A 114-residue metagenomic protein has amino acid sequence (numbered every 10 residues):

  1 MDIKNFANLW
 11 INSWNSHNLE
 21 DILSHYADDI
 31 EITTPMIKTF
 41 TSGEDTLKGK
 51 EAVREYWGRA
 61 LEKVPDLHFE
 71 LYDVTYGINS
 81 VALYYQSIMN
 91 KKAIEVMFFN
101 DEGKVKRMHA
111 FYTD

Functional and structural regions predicted by a protein language model:
M1-D29: Short acidic-aromatic low-complexity motifs
M1-N5, N15-S16, T46-K48, T75 (+1 more regions): Alpha-helical interaction segments
F6, N18, Y56-W57, A93: Hydrophobic alpha-helical segments typical of transmembrane helices and their membrane-interface/capping positions
W10, I22-L23, I30, G49 (+4 more regions): Hydrophobic pocket/interface hotspot
S13, A27, I32, T46 (+1 more regions): Secondary-structure boundary/capping motif
A27-Y72: A solvent-exposed, acidic/Ser-Thr-rich amphipathic alpha-helical stretch
G58-D114: A beta-strand edge to alpha-helix "cap/lid" segment located at domain peripheries
